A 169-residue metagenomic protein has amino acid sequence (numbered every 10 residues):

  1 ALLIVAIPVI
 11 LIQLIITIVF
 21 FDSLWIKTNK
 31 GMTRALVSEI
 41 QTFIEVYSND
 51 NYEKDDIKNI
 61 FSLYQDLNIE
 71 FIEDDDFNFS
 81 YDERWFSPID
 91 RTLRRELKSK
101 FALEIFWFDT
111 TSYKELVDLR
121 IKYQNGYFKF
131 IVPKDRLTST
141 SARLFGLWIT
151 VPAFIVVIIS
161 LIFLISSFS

Functional and structural regions predicted by a protein language model:
A1-I26, M32, K129-S169: Alpha-helical transmembrane segments of membrane proteins, especially the N-terminal anchoring helices and early TM
A1-W85: Juxtamembrane segments flanking the first transmembrane helix of membrane-anchored signal-transduction proteins
F20-F21, F43, F61, F71 (+9 more regions): Phenylalanine-focused residue identity feature
S23, S38, S48, S62 (+6 more regions): Generic serine detector
R84-P152: Extracytoplasmic
